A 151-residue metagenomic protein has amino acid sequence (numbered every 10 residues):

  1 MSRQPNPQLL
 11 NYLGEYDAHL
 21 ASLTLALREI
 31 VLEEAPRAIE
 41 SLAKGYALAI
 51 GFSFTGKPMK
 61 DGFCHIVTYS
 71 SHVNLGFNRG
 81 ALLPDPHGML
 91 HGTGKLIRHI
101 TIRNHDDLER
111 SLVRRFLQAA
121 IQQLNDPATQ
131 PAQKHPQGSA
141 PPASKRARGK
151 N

Functional and structural regions predicted by a protein language model:
M1-N151: Charge-dense, helix-prone N-terminal extensions
